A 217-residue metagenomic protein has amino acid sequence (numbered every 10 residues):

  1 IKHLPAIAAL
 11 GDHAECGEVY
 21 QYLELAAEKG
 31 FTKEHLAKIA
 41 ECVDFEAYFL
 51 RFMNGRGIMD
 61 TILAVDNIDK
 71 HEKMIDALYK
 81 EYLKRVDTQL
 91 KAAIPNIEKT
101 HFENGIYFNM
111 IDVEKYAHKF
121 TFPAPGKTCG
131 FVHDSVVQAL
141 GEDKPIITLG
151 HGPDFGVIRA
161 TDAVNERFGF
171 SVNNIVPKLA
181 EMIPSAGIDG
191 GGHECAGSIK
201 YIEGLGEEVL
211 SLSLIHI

Functional and structural regions predicted by a protein language model:
I1-E18: Proline/glycine-rich low-complexity loops and linkers
K2-P5, M74, Q89-T100, A139-L149 (+1 more regions): Flexible, glycine/charged-enriched surface loops at secondary-structure junctions
G17-H118, Q138-A139: Hard-cation-handling environments
V19-Y22, Y107-L214: Glycine-rich, acidic loop segments that terminate in or are immediately followed by a histidine
I217: Calmodulin-binding IQ motif helices
